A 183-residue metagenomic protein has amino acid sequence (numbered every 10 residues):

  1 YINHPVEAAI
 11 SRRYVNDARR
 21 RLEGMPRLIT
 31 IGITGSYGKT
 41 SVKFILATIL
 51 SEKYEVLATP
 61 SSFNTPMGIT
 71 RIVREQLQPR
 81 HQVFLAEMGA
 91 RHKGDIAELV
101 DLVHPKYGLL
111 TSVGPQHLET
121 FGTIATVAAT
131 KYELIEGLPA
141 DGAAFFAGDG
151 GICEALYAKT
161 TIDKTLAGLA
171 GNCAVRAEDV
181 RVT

Functional and structural regions predicted by a protein language model:
Y1-R27, T48-A129, E133: ATP-dependent carboxylate-amine ligase catalytic core
I29-G32, T65, A86, P139 (+1 more regions): Generic detector of intrinsically disordered, low-complexity, polar/charged segments
T30-L50: Glycine-rich phosphate-binding P-loop
G32-T34, E87, S112, A147: Short beta-strand segments
S36-G38, S62, A90-R91, G151 (+1 more regions): Short acidic/polar capping segments at secondary-structure boundaries
Y37, P60, V73, G171 (+1 more regions): Short, well-ordered turn and helix-capping elements at secondary-structure junctions
L110-T183: Acidic, Mg2+-coordinating active-site environments of NTP-dependent enzymes
